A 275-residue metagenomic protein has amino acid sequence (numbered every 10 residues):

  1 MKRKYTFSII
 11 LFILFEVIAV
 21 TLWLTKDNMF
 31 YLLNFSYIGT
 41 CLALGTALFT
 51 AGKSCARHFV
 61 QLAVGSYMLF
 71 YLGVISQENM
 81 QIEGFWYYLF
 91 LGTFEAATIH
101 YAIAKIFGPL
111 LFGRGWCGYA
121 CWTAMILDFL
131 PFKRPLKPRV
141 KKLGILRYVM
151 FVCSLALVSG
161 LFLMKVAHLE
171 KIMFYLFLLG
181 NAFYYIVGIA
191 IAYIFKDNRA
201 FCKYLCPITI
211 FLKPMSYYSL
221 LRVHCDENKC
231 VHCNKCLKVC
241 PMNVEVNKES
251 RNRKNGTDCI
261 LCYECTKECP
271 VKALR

Functional and structural regions predicted by a protein language model:
M1-N243, N247, T257, K267 (+1 more regions): Non-ligating segments of multi-cofactor redox enzymes
E249-C262: Short linker/helix segments within small regulatory modules
